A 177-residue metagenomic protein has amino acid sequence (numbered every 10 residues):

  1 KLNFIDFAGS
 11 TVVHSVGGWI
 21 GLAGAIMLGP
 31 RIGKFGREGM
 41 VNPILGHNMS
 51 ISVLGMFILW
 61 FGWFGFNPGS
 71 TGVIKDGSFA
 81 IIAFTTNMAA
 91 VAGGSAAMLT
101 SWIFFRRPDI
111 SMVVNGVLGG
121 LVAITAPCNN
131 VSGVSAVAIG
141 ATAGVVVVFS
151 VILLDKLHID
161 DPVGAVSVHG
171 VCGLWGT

Functional and structural regions predicted by a protein language model:
K1-T177: Hydrophobic alpha-helical transmembrane bundles of multi-pass membrane proteins
